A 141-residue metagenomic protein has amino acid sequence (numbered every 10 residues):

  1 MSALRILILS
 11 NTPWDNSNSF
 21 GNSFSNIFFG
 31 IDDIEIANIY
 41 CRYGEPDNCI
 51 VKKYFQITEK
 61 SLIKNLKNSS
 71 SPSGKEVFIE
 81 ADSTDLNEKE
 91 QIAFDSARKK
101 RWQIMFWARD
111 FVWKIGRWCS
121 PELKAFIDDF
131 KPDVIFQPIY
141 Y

Functional and structural regions predicted by a protein language model:
M1-I79: N-terminal subdomain of nucleotide-sugar transferases
V77-V134: Conserved nucleotide-sugar donor-binding subdomain of glycosyltransferases
P138-Y141: Short His-centered aromatic/hydrophobic patch
